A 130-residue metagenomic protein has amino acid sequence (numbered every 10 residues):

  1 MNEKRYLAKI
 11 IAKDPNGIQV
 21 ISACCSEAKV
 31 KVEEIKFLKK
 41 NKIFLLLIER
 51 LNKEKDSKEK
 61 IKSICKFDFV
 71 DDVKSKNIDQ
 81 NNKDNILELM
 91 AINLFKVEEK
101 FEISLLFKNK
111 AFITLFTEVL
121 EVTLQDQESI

Functional and structural regions predicted by a protein language model:
M1-I130: Surface-exposed, interaction-prone regions used to assemble/regulate multi-protein complexes
